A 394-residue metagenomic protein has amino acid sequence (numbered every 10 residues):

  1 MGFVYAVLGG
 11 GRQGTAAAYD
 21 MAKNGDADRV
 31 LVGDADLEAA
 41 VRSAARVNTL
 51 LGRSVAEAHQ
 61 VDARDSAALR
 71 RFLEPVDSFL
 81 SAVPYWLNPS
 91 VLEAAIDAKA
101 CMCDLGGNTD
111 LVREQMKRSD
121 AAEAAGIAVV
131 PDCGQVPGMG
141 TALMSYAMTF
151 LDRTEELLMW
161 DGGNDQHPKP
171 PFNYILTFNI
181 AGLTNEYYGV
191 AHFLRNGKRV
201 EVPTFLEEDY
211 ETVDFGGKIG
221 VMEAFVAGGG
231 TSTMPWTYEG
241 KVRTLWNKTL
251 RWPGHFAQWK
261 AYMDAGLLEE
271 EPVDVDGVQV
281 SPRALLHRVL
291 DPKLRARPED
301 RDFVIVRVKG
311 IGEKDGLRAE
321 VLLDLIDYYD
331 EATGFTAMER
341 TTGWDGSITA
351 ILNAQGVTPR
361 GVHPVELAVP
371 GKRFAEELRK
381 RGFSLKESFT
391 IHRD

Functional and structural regions predicted by a protein language model:
Y5-G10: Conserved N-terminal Rossmann-fold NAD(P)-binding element of oxidoreductases
Q13-G14: Hydrophobic/small residue at the entry helix of a nucleotide-binding pocket
A35-A39, T109: Helix N-cap at the beta1-alpha1 junction of Rossmann-like dinucleotide-binding domains, i.e., the first residues
T49-D65: Rossmann-fold cofactor-recognition segment
Q60-P75, L87: Conserved Rossmann-fold cofactor-binding substructure of NAD(P)-dependent oxidoreductases
P84, A94-R113: ADP-ribose/adenylate-binding Rossmann-like module
G106-V129: Rossmann-fold NAD(P)-binding glycine/threonine-rich loop
F150-D394: C-terminal catalytic/substrate-binding lobe primarily of soluble NAD(P)-dependent oxidoreductases
